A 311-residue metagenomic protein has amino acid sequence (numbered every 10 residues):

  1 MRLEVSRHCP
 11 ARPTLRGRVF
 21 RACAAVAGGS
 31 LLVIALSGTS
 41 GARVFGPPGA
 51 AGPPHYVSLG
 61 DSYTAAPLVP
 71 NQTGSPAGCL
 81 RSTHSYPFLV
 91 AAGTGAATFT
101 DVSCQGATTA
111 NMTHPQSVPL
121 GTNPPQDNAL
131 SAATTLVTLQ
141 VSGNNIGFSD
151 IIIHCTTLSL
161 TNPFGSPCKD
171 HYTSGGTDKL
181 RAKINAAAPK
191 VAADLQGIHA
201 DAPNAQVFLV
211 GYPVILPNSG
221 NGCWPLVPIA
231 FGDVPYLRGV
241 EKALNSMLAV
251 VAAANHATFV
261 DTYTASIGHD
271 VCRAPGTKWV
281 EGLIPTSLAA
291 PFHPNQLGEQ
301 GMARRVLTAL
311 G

Functional and structural regions predicted by a protein language model:
M1-V44: Secretory targeting and sorting signals
G41-H55, G121-T138, V191-Q206, L307: Short amphipathic alpha-helices and their capping/turn segments at secondary-structure boundaries
V44-G106, N128, T156-N162: Serine-esterase "nucleophile elbow" of acetyl-processing enzymes
H55-G60, T64-A66, T98-S103, T135-Q140 (+4 more regions): Structural recognition of the beta-strand scaffold that forms the well-ordered cores of secreted hydrolase catalytic
P67, L120-K183, V214: Oxyanion-hole/transition-state-stabilizing segment in secreted/luminal serine hydrolases and related acyltransferases
G106-P124, V271-T286: Charged, often glycine-rich, active-site loop that binds/positions anionic groups
L136-V137, N162-D201, F208-V251, N255-F259: Conserved N-terminal glycine/acidic-rich loop preference
P213-G311: Catalytic His-Asp segment of secreted/periplasmic serine-dependent ester chemistry enzymes
